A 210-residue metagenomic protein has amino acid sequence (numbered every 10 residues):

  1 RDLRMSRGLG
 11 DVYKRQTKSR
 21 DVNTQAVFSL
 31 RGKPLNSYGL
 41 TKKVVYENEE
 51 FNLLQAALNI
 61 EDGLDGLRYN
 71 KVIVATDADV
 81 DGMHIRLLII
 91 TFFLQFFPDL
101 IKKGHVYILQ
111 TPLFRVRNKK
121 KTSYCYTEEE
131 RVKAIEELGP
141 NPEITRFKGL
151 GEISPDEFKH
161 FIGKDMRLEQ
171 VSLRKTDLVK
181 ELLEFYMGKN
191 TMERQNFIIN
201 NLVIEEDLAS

Functional and structural regions predicted by a protein language model:
R1-Y13: Single conserved hydrophobic/aromatic residue that forms the stacking wall/gate of nucleotide- or nucleobase-binding
D11-S210: Conserved phosphate-chemistry cores used by DNA topoisomerases
